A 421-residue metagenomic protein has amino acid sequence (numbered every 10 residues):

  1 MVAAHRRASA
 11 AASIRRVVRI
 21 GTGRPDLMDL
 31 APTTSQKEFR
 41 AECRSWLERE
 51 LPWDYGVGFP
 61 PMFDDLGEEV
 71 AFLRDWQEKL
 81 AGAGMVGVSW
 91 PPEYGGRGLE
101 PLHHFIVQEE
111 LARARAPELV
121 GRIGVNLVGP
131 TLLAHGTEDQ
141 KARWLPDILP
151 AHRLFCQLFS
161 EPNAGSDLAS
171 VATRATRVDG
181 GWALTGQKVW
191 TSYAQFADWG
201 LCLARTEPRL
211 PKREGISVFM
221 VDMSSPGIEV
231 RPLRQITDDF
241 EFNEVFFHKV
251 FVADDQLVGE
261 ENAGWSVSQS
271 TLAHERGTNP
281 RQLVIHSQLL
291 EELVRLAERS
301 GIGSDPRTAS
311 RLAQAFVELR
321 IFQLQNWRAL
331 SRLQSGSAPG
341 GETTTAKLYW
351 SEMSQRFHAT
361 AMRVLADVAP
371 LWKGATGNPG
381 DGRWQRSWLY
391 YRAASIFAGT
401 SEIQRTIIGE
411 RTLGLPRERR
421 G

Functional and structural regions predicted by a protein language model:
A4-I14: Short alpha-helix boundary/capping segments
I20-R122, R143, D147, P280 (+6 more regions): Amphipathic, small/basic residue-rich leader segments at the start of a protein or domain
L30-T34, F39, I228-L324, A394: Glycine-rich beta->alpha junctions and the first turn(s) of the following alpha-helix
Y55-D64, E298, I302-A309, R320-G377: C-terminal helix-coil-helix/basic helical segment that borders enzyme active sites and/or dimer interfaces and provides
L102, I106-V107, L127, W265-T271 (+3 more regions): Glycine-rich phosphate/cofactor-binding loops in nucleotide/flavin-utilizing enzymes
V120-D139, G165: N-terminal glycine-rich flavin-associated loop
A151-F159, L203: A short, Trp-centered hydrophobic/proline-enriched beta-strand micro-motif
A172, T185-R231: A short core secondary-structure module
